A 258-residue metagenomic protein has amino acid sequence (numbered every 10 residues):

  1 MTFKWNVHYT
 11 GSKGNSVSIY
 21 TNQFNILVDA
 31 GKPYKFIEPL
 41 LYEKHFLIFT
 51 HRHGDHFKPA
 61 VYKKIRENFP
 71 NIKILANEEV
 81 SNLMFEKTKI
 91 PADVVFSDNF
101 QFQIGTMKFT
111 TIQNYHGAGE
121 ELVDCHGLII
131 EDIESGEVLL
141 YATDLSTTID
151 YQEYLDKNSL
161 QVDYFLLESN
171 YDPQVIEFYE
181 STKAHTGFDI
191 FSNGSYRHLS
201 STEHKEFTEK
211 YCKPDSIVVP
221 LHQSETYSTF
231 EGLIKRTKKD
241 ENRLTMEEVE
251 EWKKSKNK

Functional and structural regions predicted by a protein language model:
M1-L40, D124-D144, Y164: Conserved beta-strand hairpin/beta-sheet module of binuclear metal-dependent hydrolase folds, prominently
T2-H8, S16, Y62, A142 (+3 more regions): Extended recognition/assembly regions associated with phosphoester-bond processing machinery
T10, A30-K32, R52, E79 (+4 more regions): Active-site metal-binding loops of divalent metal-dependent hydrolases
P33-E79, Q161-D163: Active-site metal-binding motif and surrounding structural segment of the metallo-beta-lactamase
F36, E79-E86, V175, T226-F230: Short, charged/polar "capping" segments at the starts of alpha-helices and the immediately preceding loops
K58-P59, K64-E121: Glycine/small-residue-rich loop that forms an oxyanion/phosphate-binding "nest" at active or ligand-binding sites
F100-E168: Catalytic core of the metallo-beta-lactamase
Q152-W252: Cap/insert and terminal regions of metallo-dependent hydrolase folds
